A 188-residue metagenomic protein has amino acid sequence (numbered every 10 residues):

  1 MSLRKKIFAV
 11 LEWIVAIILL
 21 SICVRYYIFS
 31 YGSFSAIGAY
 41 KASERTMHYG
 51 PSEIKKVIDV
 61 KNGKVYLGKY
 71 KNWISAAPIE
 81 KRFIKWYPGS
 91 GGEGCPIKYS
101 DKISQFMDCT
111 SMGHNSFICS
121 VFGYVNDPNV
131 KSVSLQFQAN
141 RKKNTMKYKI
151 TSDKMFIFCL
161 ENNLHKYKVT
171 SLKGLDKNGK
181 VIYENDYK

Functional and structural regions predicted by a protein language model:
M1-F8: Short, Lys/Arg-rich N-terminal segment immediately upstream of the first membrane anchor
F8-I28: Hydrophobic membrane-insertion alpha-helices, especially the h-region of bacterial N-terminal signal peptides
Y26-K55, F122, N126-L135: Short, non-transmembrane alpha-helical segments in secretory-pathway proteins
G50-I84, I182: Exposed beta-strand-loop-beta-strand "reactive/processing" segments of non-cytosolic proteins
S75-E80, G89-G91, N178-K188: Edge beta-strands of extracellular beta-sandwich domains
F83-G94, K142-T145: Tryptophan-centered short beta-strand motifs
C95-F122: Extracellular ectodomain segments of secreted/surface proteins
S132-K188: Ser/Thr-rich low-complexity repeats and stalk/linker segments
